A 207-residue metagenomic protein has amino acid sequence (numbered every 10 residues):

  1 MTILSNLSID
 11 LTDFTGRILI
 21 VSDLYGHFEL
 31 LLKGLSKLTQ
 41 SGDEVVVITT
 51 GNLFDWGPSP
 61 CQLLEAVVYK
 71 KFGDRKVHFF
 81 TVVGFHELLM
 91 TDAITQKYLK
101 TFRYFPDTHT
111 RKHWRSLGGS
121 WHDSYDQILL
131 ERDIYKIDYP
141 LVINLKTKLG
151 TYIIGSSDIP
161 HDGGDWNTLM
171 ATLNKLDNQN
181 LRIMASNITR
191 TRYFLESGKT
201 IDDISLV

Functional and structural regions predicted by a protein language model:
M1-A66: N-terminal active-site segment of His-dependent metallophosphoesterases
T2-I3, A185-Y193: Short gly/ser/thr-rich secondary-structure transition/capping motifs
T15, Y139-P140, D203-I204: Short, well-ordered alpha-helix to beta-strand connector turns
I20-S22, V47-G51, F80-F85, I154-G155 (+1 more regions): Active-site neighborhood of phospho(di)ester-bond hydrolases with catalytic His/Asp-centered motifs
L35, G150-P160, T200-V207: A short beta-strand-loop-alpha-helix capping motif that often carries His-Thr
L38-D43, D74-K76, T147-L149, I201: Glycine-rich phosphate-binding loop signature in dinucleotide/nucleotide-binding domains
W56-Y152, P160-H161, W166-N187: Active-site neighborhood of divalent metal-dependent phosphoester bond hydrolases
K70-F72, T191-V207: Conserved beta-sheet core of the metallophosphoesterase superfamily
